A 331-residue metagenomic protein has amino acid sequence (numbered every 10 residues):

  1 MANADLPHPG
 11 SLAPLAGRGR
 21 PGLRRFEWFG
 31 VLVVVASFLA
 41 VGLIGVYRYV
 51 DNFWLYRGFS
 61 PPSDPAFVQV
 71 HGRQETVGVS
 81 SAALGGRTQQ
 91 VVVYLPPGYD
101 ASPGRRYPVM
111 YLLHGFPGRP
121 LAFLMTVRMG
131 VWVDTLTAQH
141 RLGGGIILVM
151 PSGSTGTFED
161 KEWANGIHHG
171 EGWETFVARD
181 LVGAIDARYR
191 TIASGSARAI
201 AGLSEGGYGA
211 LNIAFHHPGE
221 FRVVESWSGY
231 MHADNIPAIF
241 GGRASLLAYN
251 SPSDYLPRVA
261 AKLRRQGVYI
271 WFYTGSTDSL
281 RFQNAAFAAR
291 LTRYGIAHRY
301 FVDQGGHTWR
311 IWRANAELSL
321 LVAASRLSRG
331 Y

Functional and structural regions predicted by a protein language model:
A2-G19, L23-Y331: Non-catalytic cap/lid and distal C-terminal segments of serine-dependent acyl enzymes
